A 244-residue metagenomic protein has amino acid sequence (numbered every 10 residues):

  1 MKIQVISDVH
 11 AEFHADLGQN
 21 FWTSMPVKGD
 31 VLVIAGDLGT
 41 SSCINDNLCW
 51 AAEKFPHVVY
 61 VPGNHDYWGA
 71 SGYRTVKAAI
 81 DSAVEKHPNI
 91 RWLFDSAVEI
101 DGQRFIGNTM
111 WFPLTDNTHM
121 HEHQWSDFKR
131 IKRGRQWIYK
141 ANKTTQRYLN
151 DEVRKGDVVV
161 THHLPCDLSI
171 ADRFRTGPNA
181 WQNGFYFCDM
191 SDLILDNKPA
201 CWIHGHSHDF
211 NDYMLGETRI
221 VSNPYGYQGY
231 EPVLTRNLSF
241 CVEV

Functional and structural regions predicted by a protein language model:
M1-Q4, A97-G107, G156, M214-R219: Beta-strand-turn-beta hairpins that frame and shape the catalytic cleft of phosphate-ester-processing enzymes
M1-Y60, D66-T75: N-terminal active-site segment of His-dependent metallophosphoesterases
V5-S7, L32-D37, V59-N64, R91-D95 (+3 more regions): Active-site neighborhood of phospho(di)ester-bond hydrolases with catalytic His/Asp-centered motifs
H10-L17, G39-N45, H65-T75, A97-E99 (+4 more regions): Active-site environment of divalent metal-dependent phosphoester hydrolases
N47-F55, S82-A83, C188-N197: Catalytic-core regions built around general acid/base machinery
H57-R130: A basic- and aromatic-enriched beta-loop-alpha substructure that forms the phosphate/nucleotide- and DNA/RNA-contacting
V98-E99, T176, W181-K198, S207-V244: Binuclear metal-dependent phosphoesterase catalytic core
I106-W181: Active-site-proximal loop/helix segment associated with metal-binding centers of metalloenzymes
